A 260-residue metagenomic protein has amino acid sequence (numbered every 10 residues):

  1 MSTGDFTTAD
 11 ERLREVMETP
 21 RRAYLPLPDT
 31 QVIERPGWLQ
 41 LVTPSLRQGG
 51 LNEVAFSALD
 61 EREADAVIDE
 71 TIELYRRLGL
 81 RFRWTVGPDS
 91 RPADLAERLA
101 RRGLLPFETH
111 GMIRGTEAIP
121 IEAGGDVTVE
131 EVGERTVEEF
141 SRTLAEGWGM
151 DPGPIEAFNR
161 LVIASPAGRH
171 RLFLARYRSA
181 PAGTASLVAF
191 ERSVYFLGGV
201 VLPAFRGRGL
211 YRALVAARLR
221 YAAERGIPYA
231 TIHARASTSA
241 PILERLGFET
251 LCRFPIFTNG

Functional and structural regions predicted by a protein language model:
M1-P20, A55-F56, E61, H110-G111 (+3 more regions): Short amphipathic alpha-helix that is part of the acyltransferase structural core
M1-R76, R91, P154, A164: N-terminal charged segments
Q31-P36, P88, D94-L105, H170-G183: Conserved beta-hairpin
L46-E53, F107, A189-L197, R206: A conserved beta-turn-beta hairpin within the catalytic core of GNAT-like acetyltransferases that forms part
R62-E138, I232, S239, P255-N259: Acyl-donor-binding surface of acyltransferase catalytic domains
A64-I72, V201, G207-R220, E224 (+2 more regions): Conserved acetyl-CoA-binding loop-helix of GNAT-fold acetyltransferases
P152-A204, C252: A conserved beta-strand-loop-helix scaffold within acyl/acetyltransferase catalytic domains
A216-G260: C-terminal appended segment following the main domain
